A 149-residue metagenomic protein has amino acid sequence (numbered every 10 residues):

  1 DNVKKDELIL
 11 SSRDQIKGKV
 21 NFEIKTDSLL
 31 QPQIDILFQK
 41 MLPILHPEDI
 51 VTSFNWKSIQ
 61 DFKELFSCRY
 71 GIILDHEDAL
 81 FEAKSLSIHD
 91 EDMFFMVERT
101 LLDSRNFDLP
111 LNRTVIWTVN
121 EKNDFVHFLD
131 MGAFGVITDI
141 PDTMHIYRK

Functional and structural regions predicted by a protein language model:
D1-E77, D90-T100: Metal-dependent phosphodiesterase/phospholipase catalytic core, i.e., the His/Asp/Glu-rich active-site region
D1-L8, S12, G71-K149: C-terminal active-site rim and adjoining tail of enzyme catalytic domains
